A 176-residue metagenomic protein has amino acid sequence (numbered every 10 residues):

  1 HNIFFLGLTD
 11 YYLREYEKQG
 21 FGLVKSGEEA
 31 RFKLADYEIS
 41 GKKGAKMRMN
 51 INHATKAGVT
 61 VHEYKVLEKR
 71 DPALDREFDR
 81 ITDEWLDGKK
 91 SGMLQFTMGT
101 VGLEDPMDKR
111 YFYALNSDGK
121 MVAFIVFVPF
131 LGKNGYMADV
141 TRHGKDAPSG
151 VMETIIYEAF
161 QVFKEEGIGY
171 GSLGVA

Functional and structural regions predicted by a protein language model:
H1, F5-E29, A35-A176: A conserved beta-strand-loop-helix scaffold within acyl/acetyltransferase catalytic domains
